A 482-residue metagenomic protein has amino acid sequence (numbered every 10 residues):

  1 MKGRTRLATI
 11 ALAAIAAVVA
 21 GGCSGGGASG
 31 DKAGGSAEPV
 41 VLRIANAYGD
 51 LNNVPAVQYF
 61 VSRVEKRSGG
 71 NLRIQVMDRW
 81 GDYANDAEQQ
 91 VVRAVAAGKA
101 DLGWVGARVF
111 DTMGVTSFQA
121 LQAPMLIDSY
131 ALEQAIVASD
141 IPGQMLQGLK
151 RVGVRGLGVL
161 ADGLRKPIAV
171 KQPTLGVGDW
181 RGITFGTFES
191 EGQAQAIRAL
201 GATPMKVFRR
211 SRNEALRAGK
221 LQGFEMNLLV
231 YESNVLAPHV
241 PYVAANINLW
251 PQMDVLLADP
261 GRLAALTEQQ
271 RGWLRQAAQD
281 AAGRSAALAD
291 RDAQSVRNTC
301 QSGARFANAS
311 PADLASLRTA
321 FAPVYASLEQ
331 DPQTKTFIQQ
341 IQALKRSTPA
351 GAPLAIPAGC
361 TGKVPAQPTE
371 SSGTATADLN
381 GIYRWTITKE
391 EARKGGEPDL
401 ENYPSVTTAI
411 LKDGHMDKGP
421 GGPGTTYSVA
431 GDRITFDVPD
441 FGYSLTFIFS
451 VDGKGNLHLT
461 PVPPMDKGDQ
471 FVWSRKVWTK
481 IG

Functional and structural regions predicted by a protein language model:
M1-A11: Bacterial N-terminal signal peptides that target proteins for export
K2, S24-I127, R155-T369: N-terminal secretory/targeting leader peptides
V19-G22: C-terminal motif of bacterial Sec signal peptides marking the signal peptidase cleavage site
D128-R151, G178: Short, solvent-exposed loop/beta-turn-alpha elements that line the ligand-binding surface or hinge of extracytoplasmic
T369-G422, A430-G482: Lipid interaction determinants
